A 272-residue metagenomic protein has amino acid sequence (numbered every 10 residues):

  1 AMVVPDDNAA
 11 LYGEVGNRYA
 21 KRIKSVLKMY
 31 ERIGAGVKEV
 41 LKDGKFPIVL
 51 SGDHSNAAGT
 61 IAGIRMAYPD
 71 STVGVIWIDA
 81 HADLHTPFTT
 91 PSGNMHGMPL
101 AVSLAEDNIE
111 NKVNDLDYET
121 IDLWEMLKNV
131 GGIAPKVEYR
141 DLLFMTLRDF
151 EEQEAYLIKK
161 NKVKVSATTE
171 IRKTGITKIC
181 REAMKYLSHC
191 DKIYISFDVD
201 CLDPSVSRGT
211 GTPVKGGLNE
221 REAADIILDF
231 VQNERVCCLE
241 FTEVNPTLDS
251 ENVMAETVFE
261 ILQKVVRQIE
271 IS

Functional and structural regions predicted by a protein language model:
A1-S272: Conserved alpha-helical scaffold segments that buttress catalytic/binding sites
